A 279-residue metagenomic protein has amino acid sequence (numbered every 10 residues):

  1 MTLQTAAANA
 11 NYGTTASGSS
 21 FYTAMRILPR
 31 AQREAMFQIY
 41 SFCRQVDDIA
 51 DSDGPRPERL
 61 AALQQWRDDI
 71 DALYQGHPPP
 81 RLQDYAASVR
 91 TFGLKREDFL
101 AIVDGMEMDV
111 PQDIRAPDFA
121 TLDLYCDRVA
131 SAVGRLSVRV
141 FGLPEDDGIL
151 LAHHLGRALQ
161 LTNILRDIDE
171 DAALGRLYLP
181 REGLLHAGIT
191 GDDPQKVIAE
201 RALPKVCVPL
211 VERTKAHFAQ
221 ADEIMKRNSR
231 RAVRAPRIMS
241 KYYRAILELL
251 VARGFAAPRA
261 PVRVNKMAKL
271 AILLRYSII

Functional and structural regions predicted by a protein language model:
M1-Q160, L165, D169-I279: Catalytic cores of Mg2+-dependent Asp-rich isoprenoid enzymes
